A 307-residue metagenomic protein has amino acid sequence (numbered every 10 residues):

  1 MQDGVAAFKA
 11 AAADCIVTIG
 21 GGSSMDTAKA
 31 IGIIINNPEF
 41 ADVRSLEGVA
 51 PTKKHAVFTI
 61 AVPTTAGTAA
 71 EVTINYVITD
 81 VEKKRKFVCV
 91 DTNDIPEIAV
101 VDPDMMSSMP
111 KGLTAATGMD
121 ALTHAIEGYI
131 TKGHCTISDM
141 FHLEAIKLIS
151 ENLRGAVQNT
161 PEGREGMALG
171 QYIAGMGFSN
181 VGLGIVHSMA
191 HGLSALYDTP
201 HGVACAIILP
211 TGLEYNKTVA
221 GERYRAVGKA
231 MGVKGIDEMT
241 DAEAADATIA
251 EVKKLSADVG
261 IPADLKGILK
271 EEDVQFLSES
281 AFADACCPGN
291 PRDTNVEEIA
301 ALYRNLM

Functional and structural regions predicted by a protein language model:
M1-A6, A10-D104: Glycine/threonine-rich beta-strand-loop-alpha-helix active-site module that forms ligand/phosphate-binding
Q2-A13, D104, Q158-S194, Q275-F282: Short, hydrophobic/aliphatic alpha-helical segments
N75-V181: Carboxylate- and glycine-rich phosphate/diphosphate-binding segment that chelates Mg2+/Mn2+
L122-I126, M167-G175, M189, L209 (+4 more regions): Short alpha-helical scaffolding segments that buttress acidic/His motifs in well-ordered protein cores
G133-F141, G155-G166, V181-V186, E238-A245 (+2 more regions): Flexible, glycine/charged-enriched surface loops at secondary-structure junctions
V181-A247, K253: C-terminal catalytic subdomain
Y224, K234-M307: C-terminal charged capping/lid subdomain of soluble metabolic enzymes
